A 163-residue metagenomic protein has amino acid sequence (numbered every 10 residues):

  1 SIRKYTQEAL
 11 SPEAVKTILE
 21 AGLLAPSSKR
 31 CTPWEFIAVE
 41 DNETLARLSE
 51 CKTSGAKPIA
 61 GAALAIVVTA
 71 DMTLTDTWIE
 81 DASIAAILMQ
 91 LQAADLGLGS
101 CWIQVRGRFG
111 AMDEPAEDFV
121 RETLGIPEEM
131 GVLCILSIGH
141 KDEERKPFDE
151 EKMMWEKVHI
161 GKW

Functional and structural regions predicted by a protein language model:
S1-W163: Acidic, surface-exposed loops and disordered segments
